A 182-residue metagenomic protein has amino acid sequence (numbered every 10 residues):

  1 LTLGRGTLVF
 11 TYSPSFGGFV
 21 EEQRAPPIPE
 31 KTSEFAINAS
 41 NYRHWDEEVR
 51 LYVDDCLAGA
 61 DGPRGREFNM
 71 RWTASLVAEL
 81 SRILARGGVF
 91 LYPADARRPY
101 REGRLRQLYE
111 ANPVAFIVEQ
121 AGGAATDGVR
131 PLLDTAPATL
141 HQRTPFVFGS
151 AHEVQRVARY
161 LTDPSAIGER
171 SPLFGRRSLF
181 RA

Functional and structural regions predicted by a protein language model:
L1-A182: IMPase-like, lithium-sensitive Mg2+-dependent phosphomonoesterase catalytic core
